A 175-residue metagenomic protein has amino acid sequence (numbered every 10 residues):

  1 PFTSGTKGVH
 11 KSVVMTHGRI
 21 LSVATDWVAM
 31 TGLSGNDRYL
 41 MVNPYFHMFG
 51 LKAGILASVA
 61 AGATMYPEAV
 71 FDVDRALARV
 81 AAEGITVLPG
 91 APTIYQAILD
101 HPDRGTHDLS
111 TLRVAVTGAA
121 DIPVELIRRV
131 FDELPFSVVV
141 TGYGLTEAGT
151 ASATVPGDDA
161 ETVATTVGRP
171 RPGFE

Functional and structural regions predicted by a protein language model:
P1, T25, Q96, R128 (+1 more regions): Active-site phosphate/pyrophosphate- and oxyanion-stabilizing loops and adjacent acidic/basic residues in soluble
P1-S22: Conserved AMP-binding A3 loop
G5-T6, G62, A119, G144: Conserved G/P- and acidic residue-centered "switch" motifs that form tight phosphate/ATP-binding loops in soluble
K11-V14, M41, A63-V70, V140: Short beta-strand->loop structural element characteristic of the AMP-binding/adenylate-forming
H17-G18, D37, N43, E83 (+2 more regions): Structural detector for helix-capping/boundary residues
L21-R38, F46-V87, H101: Conserved AMP-binding/adenylation subdomain of ANL enzymes
D72, T93-Y95, I122: Alpha-helix capping/helix-boundary segments
A82-G90, L99-T162, P172-E175: Gly/Ser/Thr-rich phosphate-binding loop
